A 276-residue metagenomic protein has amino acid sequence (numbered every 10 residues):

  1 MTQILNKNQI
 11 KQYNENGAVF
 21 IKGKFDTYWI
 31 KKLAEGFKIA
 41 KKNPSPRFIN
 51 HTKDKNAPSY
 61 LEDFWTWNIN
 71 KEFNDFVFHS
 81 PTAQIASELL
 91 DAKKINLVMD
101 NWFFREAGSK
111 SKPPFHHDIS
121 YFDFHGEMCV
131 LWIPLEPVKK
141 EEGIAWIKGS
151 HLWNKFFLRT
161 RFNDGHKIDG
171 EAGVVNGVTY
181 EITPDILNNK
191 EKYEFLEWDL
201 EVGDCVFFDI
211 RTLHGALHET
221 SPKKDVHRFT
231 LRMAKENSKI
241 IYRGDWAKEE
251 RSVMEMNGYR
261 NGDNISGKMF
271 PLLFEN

Functional and structural regions predicted by a protein language model:
M1-N16, K22-F115, Y121-F122, M256-D263: Non-heme Fe(II)-dependent double-stranded beta-helix
T2, A18-F20, V130-P134, F195-E197 (+2 more regions): Conserved hydrophobic/aromatic beta-strand scaffold that supports enzyme active sites
N43-T52, F162-D164, V202-F207, R211-N276: Non-heme Fe(II)/2-oxoglutarate
T82, A92, A107-K110, E136-K140 (+3 more regions): Short, charged/polar surface micro-motifs in flexible loops or helix N-caps
N101, H117, I133-P137, W146-K148: Short, structured patches in soluble enzyme cores that scaffold and shape functional sites
H116-M128, Y193, L200, K224-V226: A short beta-loop-beta micro-motif enriched in histidine and acidic residues
D123-K139, R232-E236: Short, conserved beta-strand element in jelly-roll/cupin
K140-L213: Double-stranded beta-helix
